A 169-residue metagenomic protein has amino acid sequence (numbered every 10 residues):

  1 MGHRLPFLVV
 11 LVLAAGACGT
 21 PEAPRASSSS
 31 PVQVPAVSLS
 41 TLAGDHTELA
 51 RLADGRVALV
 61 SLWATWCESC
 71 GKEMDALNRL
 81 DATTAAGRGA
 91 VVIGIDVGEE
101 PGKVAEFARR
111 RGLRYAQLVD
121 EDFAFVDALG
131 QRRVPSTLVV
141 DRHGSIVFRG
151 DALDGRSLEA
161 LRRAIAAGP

Functional and structural regions predicted by a protein language model:
M1-S40, F148, R156-R163, G168-P169: N-terminal targeting signals for export/organelle localization
V37-A58: A short beta-strand-turn-helix
D54, E106-L113, E121-A166: Thiol/disulfide oxidoreductase modules built on the thioredoxin-like
R56-A58, L62-W66, R133: Short pre-active-site segment immediately N-terminal to redox-active cysteine/selenocysteine motifs in thiol-based
L59-V60, V92, T137: Hydrophobic beta-strand anchors of alpha/beta hydrolase catalytic cores
S61, G94-D96, F148: Soluble periplasmic/extracytoplasmic beta-strand elements of cell-envelope proteins
G71-R111, E121-D127: Structural microenvironment flanking redox-active thiols in thiol-disulfide oxidoreductases
